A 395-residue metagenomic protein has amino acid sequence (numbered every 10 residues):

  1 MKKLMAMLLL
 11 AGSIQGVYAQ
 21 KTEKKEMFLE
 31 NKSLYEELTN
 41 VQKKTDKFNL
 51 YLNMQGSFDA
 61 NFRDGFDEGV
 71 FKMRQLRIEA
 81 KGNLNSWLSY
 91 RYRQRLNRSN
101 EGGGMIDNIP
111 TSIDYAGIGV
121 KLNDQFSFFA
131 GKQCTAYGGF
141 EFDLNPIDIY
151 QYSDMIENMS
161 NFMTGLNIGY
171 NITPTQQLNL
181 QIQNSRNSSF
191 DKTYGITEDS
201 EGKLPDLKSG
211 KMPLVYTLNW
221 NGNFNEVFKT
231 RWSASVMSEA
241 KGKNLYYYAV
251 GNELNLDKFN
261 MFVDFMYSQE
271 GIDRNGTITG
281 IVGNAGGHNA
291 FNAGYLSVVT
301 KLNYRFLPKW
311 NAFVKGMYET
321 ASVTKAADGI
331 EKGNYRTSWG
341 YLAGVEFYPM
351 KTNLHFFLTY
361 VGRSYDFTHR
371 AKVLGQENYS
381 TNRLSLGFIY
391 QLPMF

Functional and structural regions predicted by a protein language model:
L4-A6, G16-Q55: N-terminal periplasmic/intermembrane-space "pro-region" immediately following the signal or transit peptide
A11-G12: Repetitive helical segments and hydrophobic/amphipathic motifs
T22-F28, S57, N61-F66, M105-I106 (+1 more regions): Outer-membrane beta-barrel pore domains
E30-K32, R74-I78, T111-I118, F162-L166 (+5 more regions): Hydrophobic, lipid-facing positions within transmembrane beta-strands of outer-membrane proteins
T39-A60, F66-S188, N221-F224: Outer membrane beta-barrel
K44-L52, S86-L88, D124-F126, P174-L178 (+6 more regions): Outer-envelope beta-barrel architecture signal
D143-L144, M155-I156, S209, G276-I278 (+1 more regions): Extracellular/periplasm-exposed beta-strand and loop segments of Gram-negative cell-envelope proteins, dominated by
Q181, S185-Y246: Loop-centered beta-sheet repeat module
